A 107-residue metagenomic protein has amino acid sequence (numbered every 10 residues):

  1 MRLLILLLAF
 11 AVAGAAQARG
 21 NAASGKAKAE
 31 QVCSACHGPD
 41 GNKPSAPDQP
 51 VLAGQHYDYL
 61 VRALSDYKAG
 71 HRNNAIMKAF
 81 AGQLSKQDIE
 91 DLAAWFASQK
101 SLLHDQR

Functional and structural regions predicted by a protein language model:
M1-A9: Sec-dependent signal peptide recognition, specifically the positively charged N-region followed immediately by
A11-A13: N-terminal signal peptide c-region/cleavage motif recognized by signal peptidases
R19-D40, A53-Q55, H104-D105: Sequence/structural segment immediately N-terminal to covalent heme-attachment motifs in c-type and related
K26, N42-A69, K78-G82: Gly/Gly-Pro-rich "capping" loops immediately C-terminal to redox-active cysteine motifs in periplasmic/lumenal
S34, R62-S65, A94: Generic alpha-helical structural context detector
R72, A81-R107: C-terminal capping alpha-helices of c-type cytochrome domains
